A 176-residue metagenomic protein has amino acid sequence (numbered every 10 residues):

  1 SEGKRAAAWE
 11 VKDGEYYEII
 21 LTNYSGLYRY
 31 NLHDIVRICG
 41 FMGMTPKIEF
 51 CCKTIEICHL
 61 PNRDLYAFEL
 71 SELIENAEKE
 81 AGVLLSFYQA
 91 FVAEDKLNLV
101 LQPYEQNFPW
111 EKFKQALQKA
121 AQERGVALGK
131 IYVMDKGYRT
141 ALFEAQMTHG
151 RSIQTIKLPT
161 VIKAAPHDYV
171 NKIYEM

Functional and structural regions predicted by a protein language model:
S1-M176: Active-site glycine/GP-rich loop and adjacent strand/helix microenvironment that borders small-molecule binding pockets
